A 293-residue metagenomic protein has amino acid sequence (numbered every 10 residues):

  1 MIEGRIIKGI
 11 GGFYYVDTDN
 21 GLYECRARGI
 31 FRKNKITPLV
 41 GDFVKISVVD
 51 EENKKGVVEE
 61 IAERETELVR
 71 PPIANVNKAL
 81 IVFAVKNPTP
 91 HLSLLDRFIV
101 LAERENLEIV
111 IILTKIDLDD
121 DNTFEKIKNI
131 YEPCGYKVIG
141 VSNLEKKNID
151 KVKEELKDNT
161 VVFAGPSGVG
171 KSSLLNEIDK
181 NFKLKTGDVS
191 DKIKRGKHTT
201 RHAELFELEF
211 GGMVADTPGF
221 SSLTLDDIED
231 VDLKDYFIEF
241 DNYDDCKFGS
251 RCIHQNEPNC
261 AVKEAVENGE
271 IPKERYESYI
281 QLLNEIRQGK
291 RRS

Functional and structural regions predicted by a protein language model:
M1-E103: C-terminal effector/interaction modules appended to NTPase cores
G12, K35-E52, A62-K78, L101 (+4 more regions): Helix-rich effector regions associated with P-loop NTPase G domains
F83, L113, S190: Short beta-strand/turn micro-motifs composed of small residues that flank or help shape donor/cofactor-binding pockets
K86-G135: Phosphate-binding glycine-rich loops and their immediate beta-loop-alpha structural context
T89, D119, K147, S221-T224: Catalytic P-loop NTPase motifs of RecA-like helicase/translocase cores
L118-V169: Canonical P-loop GTPase G-domain recognition
K171-G187: A conserved segment at the C-terminal end of the G1
